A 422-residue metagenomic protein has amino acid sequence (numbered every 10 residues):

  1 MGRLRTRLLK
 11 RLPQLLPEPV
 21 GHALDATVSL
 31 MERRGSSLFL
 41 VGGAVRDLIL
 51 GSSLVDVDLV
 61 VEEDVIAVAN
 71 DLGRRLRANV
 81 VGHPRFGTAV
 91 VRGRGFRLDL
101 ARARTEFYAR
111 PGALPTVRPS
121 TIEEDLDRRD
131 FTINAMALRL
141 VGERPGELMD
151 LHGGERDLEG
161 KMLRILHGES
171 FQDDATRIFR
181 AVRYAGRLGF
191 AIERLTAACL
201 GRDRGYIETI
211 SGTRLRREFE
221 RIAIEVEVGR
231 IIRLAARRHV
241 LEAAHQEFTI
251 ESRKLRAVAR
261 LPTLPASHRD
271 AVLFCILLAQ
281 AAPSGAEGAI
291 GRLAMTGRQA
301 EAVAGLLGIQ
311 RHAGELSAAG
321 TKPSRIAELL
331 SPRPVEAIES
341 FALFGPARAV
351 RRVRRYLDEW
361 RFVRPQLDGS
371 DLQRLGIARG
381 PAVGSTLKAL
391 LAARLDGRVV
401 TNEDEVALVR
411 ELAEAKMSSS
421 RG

Functional and structural regions predicted by a protein language model:
M1-G422: Catalytic cores of the polymerase beta-like nucleotidyltransferase superfamily and closely associated nucleotide
